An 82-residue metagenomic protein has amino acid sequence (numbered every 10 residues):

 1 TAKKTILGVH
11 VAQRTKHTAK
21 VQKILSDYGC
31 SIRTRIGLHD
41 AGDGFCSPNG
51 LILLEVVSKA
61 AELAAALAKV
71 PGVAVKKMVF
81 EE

Functional and structural regions predicted by a protein language model:
T1-E82: Long, contiguous binding/interaction regions
